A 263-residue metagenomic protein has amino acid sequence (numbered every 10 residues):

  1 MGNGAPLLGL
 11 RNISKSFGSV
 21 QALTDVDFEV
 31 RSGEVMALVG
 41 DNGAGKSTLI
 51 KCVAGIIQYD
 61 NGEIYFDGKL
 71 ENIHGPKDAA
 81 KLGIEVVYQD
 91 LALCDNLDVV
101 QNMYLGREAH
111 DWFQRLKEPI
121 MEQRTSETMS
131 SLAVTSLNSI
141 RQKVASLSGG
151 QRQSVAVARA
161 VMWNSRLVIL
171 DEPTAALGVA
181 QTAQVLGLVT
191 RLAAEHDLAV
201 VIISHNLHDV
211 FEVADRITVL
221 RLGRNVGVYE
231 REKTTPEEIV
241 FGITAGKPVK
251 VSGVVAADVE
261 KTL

Functional and structural regions predicted by a protein language model:
G2-L263: Glycine-rich phosphate-binding loops of nucleotide-dependent enzymes
